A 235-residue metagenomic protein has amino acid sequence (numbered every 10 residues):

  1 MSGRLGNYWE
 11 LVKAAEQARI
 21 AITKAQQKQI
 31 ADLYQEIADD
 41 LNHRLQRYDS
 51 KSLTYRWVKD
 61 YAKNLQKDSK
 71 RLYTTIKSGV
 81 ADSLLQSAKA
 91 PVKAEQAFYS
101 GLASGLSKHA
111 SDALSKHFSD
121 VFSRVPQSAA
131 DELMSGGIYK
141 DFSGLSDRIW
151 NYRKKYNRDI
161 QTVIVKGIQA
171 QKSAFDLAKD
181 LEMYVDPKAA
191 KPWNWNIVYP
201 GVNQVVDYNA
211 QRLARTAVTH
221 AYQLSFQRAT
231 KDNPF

Functional and structural regions predicted by a protein language model:
M1-P200: N-terminal leader/targeting and assembly helices and adjacent pre-domain segments
V198-F235: Acidic, glycine-rich two-metal-ion catalytic cores of nucleic acid-processing enzymes
